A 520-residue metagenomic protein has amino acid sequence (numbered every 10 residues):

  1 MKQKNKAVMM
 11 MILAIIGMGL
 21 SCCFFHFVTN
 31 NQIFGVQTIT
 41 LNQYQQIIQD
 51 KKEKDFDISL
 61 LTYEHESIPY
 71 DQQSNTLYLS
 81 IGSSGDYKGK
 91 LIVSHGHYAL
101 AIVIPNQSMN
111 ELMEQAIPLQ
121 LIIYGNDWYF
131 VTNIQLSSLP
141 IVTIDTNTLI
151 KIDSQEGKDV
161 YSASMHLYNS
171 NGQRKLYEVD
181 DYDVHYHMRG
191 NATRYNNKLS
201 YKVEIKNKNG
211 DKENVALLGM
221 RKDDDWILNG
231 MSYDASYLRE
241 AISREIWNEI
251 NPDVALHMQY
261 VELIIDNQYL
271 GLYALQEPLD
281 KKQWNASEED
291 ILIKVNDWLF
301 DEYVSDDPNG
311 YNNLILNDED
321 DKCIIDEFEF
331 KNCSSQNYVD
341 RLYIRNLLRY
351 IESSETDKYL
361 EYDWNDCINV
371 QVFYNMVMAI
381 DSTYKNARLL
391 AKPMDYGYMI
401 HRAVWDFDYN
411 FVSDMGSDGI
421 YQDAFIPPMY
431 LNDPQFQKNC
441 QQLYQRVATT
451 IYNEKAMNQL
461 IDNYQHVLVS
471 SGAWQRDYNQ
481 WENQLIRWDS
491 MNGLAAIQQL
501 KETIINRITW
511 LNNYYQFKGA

Functional and structural regions predicted by a protein language model:
M1-I16, F25-F27: N-terminal Sec-pathway targeting helices
S21-L139: Beta-rich interaction/scaffold domains
S74-H97, I102-I104, Q115, D127-S236: Conserved NTP-binding catalytic cores of kinases and kinase-like/nucleotidyltransferase enzymes across multiple kinase
A99-L100, I250-E262: Short, well-structured beta-strand/strand-turn elements
Y201-E204, D225-G230, Y237, E262 (+6 more regions): Structural recognition of the beta-strand scaffold that forms the well-ordered cores of secreted hydrolase catalytic
N209-G210, D223, G230, P252-V254 (+1 more regions): Internal "kinase-insert"/substrate-recognition segments embedded within catalytic cores of ATP-dependent enzymes
S232-P252: A conserved alpha-helical element in kinase catalytic cores
E329-Y384, L390-K392, G397-A520: Middle-to-C-terminal accessory/interaction subdomains
